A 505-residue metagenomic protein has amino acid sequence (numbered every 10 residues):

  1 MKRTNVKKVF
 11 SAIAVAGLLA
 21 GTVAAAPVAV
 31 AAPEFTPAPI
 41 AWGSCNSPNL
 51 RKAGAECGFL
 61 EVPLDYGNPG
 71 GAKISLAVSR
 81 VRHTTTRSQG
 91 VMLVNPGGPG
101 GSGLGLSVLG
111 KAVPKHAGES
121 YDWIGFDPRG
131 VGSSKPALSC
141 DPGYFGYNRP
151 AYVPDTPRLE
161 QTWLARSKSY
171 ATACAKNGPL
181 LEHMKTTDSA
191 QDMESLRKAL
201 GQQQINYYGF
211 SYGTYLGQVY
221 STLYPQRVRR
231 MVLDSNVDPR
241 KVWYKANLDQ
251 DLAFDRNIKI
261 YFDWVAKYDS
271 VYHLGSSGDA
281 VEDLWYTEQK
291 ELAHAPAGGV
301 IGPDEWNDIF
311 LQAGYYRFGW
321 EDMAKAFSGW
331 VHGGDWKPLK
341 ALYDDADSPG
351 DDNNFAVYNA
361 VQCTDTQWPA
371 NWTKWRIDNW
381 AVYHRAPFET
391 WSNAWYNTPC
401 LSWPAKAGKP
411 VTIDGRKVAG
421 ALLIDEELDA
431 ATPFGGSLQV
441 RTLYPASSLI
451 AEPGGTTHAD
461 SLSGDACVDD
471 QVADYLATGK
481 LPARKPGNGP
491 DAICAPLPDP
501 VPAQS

Functional and structural regions predicted by a protein language model:
M1-A31, L60, M193: Secretory targeting and sorting signals
A32-E305, A360-Q362, T366-S505: Gly/Pro-rich cap/lid or specificity-loop segments adjacent to the active site
R158, R317, A326-K337, D345 (+3 more regions): Short loop/turn hinge sites at secondary-structure boundaries
V237-D255, A324-F327, D335-S348: Flexible "cap/lid" loop of the alpha/beta hydrolase fold
A293-I309, Y315-G319, S348-A356: Structural motif
G314-S328, H332, W368-T373: Short helix-capping/linker segments at secondary-structure and domain boundaries
W330-Y343, S348-P349, Y383-W391, L497-V501: Short, mixed-charge aromatic SLiMs
H332-T366, A370-K374: Long, low-complexity segments enriched in small/aliphatic residues
